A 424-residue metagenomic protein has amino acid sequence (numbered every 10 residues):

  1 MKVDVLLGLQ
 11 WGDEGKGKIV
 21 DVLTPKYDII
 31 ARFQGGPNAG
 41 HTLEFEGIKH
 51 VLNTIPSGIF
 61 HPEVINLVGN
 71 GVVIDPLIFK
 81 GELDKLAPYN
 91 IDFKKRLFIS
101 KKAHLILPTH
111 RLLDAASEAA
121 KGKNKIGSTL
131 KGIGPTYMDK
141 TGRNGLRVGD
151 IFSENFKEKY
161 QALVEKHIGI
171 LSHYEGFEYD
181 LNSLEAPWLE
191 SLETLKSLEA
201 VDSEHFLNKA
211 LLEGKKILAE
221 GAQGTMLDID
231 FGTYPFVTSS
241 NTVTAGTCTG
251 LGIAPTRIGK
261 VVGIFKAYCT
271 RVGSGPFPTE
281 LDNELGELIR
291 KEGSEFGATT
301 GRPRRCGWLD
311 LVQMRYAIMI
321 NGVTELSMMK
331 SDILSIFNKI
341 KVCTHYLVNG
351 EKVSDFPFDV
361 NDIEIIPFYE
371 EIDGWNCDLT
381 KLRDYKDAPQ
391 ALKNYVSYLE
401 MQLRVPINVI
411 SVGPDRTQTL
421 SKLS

Functional and structural regions predicted by a protein language model:
M1-S424: Non-transmembrane, aqueous-exposed alpha-helical and coiled segments at domain scale
